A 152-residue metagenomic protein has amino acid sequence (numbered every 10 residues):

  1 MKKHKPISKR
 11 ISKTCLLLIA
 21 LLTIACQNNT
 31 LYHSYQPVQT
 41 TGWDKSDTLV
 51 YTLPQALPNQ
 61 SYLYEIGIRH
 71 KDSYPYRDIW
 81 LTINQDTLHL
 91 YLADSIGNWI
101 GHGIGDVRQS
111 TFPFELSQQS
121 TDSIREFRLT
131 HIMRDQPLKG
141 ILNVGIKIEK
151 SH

Functional and structural regions predicted by a protein language model:
K2-C15: Bacterial N-terminal signal peptides that target proteins for export
L22-A25: C-terminal motif of bacterial Sec signal peptides marking the signal peptidase cleavage site
Q27-T30: Bacterial signal peptide processing site
P58-I66, S117-D135: Noncatalytic modules at the cell exterior or secretory-pathway interfaces, chiefly beta-strand-rich lectin/adhesion
I66-Y74: Short amphipathic, basic-aromatic surface patches that mediate peripheral association with negatively charged
Y74-T82, I141: Short coil-to-beta strand junction motifs in C2/discoidin
Q85, R134-H152: Exposed low-complexity, polar/acidic, P/S/T/G-rich flexible segments that act as propeptides, protease-susceptible
H89-S120: An anionic, turn-rich surface loop/hairpin at beta-sheet edges that serves as a generic interaction/coordination patch
